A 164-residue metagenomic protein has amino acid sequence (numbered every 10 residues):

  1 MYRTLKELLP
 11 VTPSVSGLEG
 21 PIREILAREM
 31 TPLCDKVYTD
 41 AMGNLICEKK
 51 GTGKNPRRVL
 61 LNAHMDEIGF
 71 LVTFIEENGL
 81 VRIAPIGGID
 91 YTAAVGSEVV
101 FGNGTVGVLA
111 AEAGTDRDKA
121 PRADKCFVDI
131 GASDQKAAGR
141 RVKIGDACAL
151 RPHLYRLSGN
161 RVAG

Functional and structural regions predicted by a protein language model:
M1-G164: N-terminal hydrophobic/helix-forming segments and targeting peptides
